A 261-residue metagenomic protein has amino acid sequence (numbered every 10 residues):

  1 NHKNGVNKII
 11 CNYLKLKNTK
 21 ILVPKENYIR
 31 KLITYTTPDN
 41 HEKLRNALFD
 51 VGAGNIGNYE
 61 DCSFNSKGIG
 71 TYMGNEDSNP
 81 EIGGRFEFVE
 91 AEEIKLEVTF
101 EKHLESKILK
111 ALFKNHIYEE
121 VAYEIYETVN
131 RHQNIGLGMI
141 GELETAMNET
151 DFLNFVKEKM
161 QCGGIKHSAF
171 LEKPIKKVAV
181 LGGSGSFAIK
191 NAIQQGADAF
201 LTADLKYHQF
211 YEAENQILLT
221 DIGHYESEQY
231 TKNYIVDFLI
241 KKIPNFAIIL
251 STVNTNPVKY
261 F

Functional and structural regions predicted by a protein language model:
N1-F261: Hydrophobic structural segments
